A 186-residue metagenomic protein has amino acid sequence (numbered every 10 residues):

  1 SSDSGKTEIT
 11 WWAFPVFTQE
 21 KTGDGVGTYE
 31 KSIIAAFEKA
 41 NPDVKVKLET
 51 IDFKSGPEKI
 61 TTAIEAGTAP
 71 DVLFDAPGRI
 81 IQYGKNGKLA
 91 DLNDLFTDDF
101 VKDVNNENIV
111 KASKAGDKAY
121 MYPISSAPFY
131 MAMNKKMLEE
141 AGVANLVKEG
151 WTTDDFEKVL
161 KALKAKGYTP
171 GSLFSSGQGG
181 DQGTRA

Functional and structural regions predicted by a protein language model:
S1-Q82, V101, N145: Conserved N-terminal structural module of periplasmic/extracytoplasmic solute-binding proteins
G25-I33, G56, I60, A76-R79 (+5 more regions): Stable alpha-helical elements in mature extracytoplasmic
K31, A35-E38, G84, N93 (+2 more regions): Class I S-adenosyl-L-methionine
K39, T97, S113-G180: Helix-loop-helix "hinge/cap" segment bordering the ligand-binding cleft or interdomain interface
L73-A76, L92-L95, I124: Short beta-strand elements of ligand-binding domains
I80-V110: Short beta-strand-centered segments that line the small-molecule binding cleft or hinge of alpha/beta clamshell
